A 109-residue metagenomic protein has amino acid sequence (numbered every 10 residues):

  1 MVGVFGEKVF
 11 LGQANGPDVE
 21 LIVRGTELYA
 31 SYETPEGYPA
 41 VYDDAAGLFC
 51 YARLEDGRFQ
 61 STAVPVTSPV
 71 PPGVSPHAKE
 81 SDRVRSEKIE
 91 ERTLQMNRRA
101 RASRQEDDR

Functional and structural regions predicted by a protein language model:
M1-R109: Zymogen propeptides/activation segments of proteases
